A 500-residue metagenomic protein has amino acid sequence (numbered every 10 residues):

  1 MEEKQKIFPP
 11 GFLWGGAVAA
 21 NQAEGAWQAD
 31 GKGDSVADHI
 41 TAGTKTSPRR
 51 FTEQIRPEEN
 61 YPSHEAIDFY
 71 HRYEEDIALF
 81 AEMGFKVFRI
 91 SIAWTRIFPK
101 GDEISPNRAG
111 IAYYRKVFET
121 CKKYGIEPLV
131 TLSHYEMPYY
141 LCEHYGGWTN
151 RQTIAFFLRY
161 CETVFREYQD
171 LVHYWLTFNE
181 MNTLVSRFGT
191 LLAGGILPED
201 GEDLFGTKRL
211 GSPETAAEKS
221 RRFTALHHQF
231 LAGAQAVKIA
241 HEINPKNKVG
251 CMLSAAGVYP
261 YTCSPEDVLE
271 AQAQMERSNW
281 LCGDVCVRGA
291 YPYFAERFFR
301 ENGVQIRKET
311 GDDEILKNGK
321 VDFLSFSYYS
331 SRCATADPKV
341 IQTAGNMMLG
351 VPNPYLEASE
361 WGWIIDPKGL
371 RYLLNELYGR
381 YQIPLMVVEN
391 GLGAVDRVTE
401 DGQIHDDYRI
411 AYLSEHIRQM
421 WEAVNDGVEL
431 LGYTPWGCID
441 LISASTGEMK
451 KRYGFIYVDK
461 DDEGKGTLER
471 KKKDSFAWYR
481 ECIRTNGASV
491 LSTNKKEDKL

Functional and structural regions predicted by a protein language model:
E2-P57, A81, K100-D102, I111-L500: Active-site region of glycoside hydrolase catalytic domains
E58-R72, T149-Q152: Active-site mouth loops of central-metabolism enzymes
D68, R72-A93, N318-L324: Catalytic domains of carbohydrate-active enzymes, especially glycoside hydrolases
K86, T95-I97, Y135-M137: A short acidic, glycine/proline-enriched capping/turn motif at secondary-structure boundaries, especially helix N-cap
I92-P106: Glycine-rich, proline-tolerant flexible connector loops at the mouths of alpha/beta enzymes
